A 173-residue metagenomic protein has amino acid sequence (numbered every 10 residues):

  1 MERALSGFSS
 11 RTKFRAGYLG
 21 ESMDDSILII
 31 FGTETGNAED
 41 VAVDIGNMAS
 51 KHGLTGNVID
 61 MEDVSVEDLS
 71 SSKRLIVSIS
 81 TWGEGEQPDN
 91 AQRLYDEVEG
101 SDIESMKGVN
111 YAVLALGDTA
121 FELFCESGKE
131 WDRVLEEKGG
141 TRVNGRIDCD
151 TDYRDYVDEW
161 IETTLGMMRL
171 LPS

Functional and structural regions predicted by a protein language model:
R3, G7-S22: Short, Lys/Arg-enriched N-terminal segments with co-localized hydrophobic residues within the first ~10-30 amino acids
Y18-G20, D24-L28, G36-D40, M48-V58 (+3 more regions): FMN-binding flavodoxin-like domain, especially the glycine-rich phosphate-binding loop
G32: Conserved acidic segment of CheY-like receiver
D63: Glycosyltransferase specificity loop/lid
